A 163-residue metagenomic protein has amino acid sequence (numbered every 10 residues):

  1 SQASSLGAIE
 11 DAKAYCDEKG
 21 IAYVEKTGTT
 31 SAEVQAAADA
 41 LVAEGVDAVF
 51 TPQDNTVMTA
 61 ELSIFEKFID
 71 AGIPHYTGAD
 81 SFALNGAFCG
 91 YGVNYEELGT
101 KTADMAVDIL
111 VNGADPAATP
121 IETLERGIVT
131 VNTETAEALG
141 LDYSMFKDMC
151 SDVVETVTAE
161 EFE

Functional and structural regions predicted by a protein language model:
S1-K19, D115, T119-A136: An alpha-beta-alpha
K13-S31: Short beta-strand elements in bilobed, periplasmic/extracellular small-molecule ligand-binding domains
V24, V46-V57, Y76-G78: Periplasmic-binding protein-like
T27-V42: Structural motif
V34-A36, A83-G92: Glycine-rich, charge-decorated loop segments at or immediately adjacent to ligand/cofactor-binding or catalytic sites
A60, I64-F88: Venus flytrap/periplasmic-binding-protein-like
V93-A114: Hydrophobic alpha-helical segments within soluble ligand-binding/sensing domains
T119-G127, M149-E161: Beta-strand-rich non-transmembrane domains
